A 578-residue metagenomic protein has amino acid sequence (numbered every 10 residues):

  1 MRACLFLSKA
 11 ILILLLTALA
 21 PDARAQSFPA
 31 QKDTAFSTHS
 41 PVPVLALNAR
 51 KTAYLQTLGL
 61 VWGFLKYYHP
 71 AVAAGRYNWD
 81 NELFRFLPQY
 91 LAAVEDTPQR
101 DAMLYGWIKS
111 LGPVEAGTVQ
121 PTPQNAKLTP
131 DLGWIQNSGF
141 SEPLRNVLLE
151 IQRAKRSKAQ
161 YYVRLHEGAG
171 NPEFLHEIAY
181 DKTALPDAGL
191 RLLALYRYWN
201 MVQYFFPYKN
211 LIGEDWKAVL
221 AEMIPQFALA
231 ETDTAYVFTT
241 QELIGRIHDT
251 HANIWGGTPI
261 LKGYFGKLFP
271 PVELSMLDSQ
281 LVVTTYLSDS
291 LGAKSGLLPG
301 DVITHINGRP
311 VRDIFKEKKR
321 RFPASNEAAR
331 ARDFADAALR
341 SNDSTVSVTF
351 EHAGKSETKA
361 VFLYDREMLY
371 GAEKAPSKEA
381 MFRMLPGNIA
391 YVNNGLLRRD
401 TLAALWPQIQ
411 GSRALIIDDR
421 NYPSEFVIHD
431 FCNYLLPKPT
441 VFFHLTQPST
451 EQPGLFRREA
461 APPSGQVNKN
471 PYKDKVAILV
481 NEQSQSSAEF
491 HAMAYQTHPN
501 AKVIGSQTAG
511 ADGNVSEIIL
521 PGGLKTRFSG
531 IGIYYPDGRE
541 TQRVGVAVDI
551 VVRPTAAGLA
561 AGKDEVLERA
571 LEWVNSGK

Functional and structural regions predicted by a protein language model:
M1-S27: Bacterial Sec-dependent N-terminal signal peptides
F28-A35, V237-S288, A293, S377-M384: PDZ/PDZ-like peptide-tail recognition elements
S37-R50, Y54-H176: Cationic-aromatic interfacial patches
V42, R50-A53, L65-H69, G75 (+9 more regions): Cleft-lining beta-strand/loop regions that shape enzyme active-site pockets
L47, K51, L55-G63, L132-E167 (+5 more regions): PDZ/PDZ-like domain segments forming the peptide/carboxylate-binding groove, activating on the N-terminal beta-strands
Y54-L58, E82-F86, Q99-W107, R191-L195 (+8 more regions): Stable alpha-helical elements in mature extracytoplasmic
V61, L65-H69, L87, Y198 (+6 more regions): Conserved PDZ fold ligand-binding element
V283-Y286, G300, R309-R321, S347-H352 (+1 more regions): PDZ peptide-recognition modules
